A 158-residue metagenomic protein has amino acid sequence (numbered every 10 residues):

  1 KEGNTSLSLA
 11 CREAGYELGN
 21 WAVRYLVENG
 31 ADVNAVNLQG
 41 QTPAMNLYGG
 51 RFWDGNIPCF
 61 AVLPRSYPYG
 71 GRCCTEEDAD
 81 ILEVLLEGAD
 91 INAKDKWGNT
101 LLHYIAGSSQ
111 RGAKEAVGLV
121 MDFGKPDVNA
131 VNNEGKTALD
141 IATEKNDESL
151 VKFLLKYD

Functional and structural regions predicted by a protein language model:
S6, T42, D90, T100-L101 (+1 more regions): Structural detector of coil-to-beta-strand junctions
L9-G19, N46-W53, F60-D78, Y104-A113 (+1 more regions): Ankyrin repeat A-helix N-terminal signature
R24-D32, E83-D90, G118-D127, F153-D158: Ankyrin repeat domain, specifically the short helix-to-loop turn at the C-terminus of the second helix of each repeat
R24-Y25, A44-N46, R51, R65 (+3 more regions): Sensor of tandemly repeated, compositionally biased sequence architecture
D78-L82, I91, K96-G98: Eukaryotic tandem repeat interaction scaffolds
N129-D158: Leucine-rich solenoid repeat scaffolds
